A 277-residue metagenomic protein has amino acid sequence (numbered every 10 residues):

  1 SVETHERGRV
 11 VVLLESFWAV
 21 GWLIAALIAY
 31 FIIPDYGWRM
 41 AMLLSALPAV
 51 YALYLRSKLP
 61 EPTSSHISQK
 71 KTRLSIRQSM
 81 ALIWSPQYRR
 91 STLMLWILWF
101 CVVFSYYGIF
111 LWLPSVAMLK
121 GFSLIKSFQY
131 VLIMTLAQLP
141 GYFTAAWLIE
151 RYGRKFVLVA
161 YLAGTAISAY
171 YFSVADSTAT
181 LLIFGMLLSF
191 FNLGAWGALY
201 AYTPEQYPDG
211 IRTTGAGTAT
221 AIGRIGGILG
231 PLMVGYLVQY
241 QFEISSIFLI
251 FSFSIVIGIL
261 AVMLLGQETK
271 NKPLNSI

Functional and structural regions predicted by a protein language model:
S1-S16: Cytoplasmic helix-loop-helix junction between adjacent transmembrane helices in 12-TM secondary transporters
L14-S57: Helix-loop-helix hairpin linking two adjacent transmembrane segments in secondary transporters
I33-S45, Q239-F253: A membrane-interface helix-boundary motif in multi-pass transporters
A46-S65, G258-G266: C-terminal membrane-cytosol helix-exit motif in multi-pass small-molecule transporters
H66-T92: Juxtamembrane intracellular "pre-TM" segments in multi-pass secondary transporters
P86-F143: Extracytoplasmic gate region of multi-pass secondary transporters
F143-G153, V238: Helix-to-loop junctions at the C-terminal end of transmembrane segments in multipass secondary transporters
F156-Y170: Structural signature of the two symmetry-related core transmembrane helices
